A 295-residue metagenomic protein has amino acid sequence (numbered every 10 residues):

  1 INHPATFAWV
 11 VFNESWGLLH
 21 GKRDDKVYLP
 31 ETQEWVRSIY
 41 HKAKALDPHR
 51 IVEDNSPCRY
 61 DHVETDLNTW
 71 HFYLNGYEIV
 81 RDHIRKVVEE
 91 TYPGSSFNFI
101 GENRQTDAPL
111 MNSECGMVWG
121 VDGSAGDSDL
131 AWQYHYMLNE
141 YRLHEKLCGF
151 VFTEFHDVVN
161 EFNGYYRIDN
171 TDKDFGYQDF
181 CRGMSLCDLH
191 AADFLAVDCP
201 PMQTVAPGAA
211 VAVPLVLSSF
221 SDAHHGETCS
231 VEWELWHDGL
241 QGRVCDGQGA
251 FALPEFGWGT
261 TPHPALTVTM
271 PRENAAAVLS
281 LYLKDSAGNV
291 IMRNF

Functional and structural regions predicted by a protein language model:
A5-V10, R23-K26, T32-A45, E53 (+2 more regions): Substrate-binding clefts and catalytic carboxylate motifs of secreted carbohydrate-active enzymes
V10-H20: Active-site neighborhood of divalent metal-dependent phosphoester/pyrophosphate hydrolases
R50: Ligand-binding pocket scaffold of soluble enzyme catalytic domains
F220-D222, T267-E273: Short, surface-exposed loop/turn segments at beta-strand-coil junctions that are enriched for proline with nearby
F256-L266: Aromatic sugar-binding surface patches on proteins that engage polysaccharides or sugar-phosphate polymers
A275-D285: Short, aromatic- and glycine-rich surface loops/edge beta-strands on solvent-exposed regions
G288-F295: Short beta-strand elements
